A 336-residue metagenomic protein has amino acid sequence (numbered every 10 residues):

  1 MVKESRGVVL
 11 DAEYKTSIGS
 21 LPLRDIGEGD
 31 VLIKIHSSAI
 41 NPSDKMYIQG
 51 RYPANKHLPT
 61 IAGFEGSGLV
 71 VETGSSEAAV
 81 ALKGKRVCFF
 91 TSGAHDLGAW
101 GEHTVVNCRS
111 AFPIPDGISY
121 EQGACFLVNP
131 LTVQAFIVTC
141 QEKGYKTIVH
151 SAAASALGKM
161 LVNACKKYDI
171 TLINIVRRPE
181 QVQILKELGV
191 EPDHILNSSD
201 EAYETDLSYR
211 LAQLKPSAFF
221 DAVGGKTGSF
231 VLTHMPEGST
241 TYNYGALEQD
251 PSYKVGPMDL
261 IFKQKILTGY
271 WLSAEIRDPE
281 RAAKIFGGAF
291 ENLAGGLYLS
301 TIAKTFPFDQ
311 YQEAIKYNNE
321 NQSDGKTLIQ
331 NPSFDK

Functional and structural regions predicted by a protein language model:
K3, D278-K336: C-terminal hydrophobic helical "lid"/dimerization subdomain of Rossmann-like NAD(P)H-dependent oxidoreductases
P22-A39, R51-G93: Glycine-rich beta-strand-centered segment in the early N-terminal region that forms part of a ligand/cofactor-binding
V80-L82, E142, M235: Short, well-ordered loop/turn sites that connect or cap secondary structure elements
F90-A152: NAD(P)H dinucleotide-binding glycine-rich loop of Rossmann-like/cofactor-binding domains, especially the beta1-alpha1
A99-W100, R177-K186, S252-P257: Short, glycine/polar-rich helix-capping loops at beta-to-alpha or helix-loop-helix junctions that flank or form
F126-D200: Mid-domain Rossmann-like dinucleotide-binding core that forms the NAD(H)/NADP(H) cofactor-binding site
A202-L214: Short amphipathic alpha-helix with an adjacent loop that forms part of the alpha/beta core around
K226-G295, N331-K336: Glycine-rich phosphate-binding loop and adjacent beta-alpha segment of Rossmann(oid) nucleotide-cofactor-binding
